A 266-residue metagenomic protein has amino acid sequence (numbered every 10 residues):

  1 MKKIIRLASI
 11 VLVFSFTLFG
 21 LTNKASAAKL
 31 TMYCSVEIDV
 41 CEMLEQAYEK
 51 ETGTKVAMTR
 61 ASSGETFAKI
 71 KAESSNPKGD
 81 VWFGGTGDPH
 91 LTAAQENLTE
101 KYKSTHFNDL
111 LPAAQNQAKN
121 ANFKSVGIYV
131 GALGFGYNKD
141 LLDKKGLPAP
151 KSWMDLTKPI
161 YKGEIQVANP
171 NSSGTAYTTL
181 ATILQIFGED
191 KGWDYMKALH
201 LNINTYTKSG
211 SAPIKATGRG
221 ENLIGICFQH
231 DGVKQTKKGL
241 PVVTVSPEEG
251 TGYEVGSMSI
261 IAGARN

Functional and structural regions predicted by a protein language model:
M1-V11: Bacterial N-terminal signal peptides that target proteins for export
S15-K24: C-terminal segment of classical bacterial N-terminal signal peptides
A27-T92: Early extracytoplasmic/lumenal segment of secretory-pathway proteins
S35-E42, K78-E221: Extracytoplasmic ligand-binding site segments that recognize negatively charged/polar headgroups
L44, K191, Y195, G256 (+1 more regions): Short amphipathic alpha-helical coupling segments at ligand-binding clamshell hinges and other catalytic/signaling
D88-T92, G218, L223-P241: A ligand-binding cleft/hinge motif common to bilobed small-molecule-binding domains
G136-L141, A181, E254-N266: A bilobed periplasmic-binding-protein/Venus flytrap-type ligand-binding module shared by bacterial periplasmic
Y195-H200, Y206-T207, K238-A262: Periplasmic-binding protein-like
